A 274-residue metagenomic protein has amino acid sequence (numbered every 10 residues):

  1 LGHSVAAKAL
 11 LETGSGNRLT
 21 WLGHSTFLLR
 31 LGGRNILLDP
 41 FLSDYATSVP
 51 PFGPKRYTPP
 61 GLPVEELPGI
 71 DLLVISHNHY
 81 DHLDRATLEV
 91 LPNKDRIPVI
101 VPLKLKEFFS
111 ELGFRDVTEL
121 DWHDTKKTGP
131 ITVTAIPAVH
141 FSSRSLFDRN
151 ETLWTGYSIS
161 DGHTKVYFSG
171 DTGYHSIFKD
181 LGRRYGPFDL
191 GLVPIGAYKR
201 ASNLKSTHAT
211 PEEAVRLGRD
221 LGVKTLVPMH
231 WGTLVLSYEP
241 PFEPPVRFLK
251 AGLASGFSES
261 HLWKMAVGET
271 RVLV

Functional and structural regions predicted by a protein language model:
L1-G14, V101-T164, R247-V274: Metallo-beta-lactamase
L1-G16, L22, T26-N78, R85-V90 (+2 more regions): Pre-active-site segment of Zn-dependent metallo-hydrolases
G16-R18, K94-P98, K165-V166: Short active-site oxyanion
T26-L31, K127-D189, K205, A209-E213: Catalytic core of the metallo-beta-lactamase
L29, D39, H77, D84 (+6 more regions): Divalent metal-coordination and catalytic microenvironments
L38-D39, V99, R115-D124, D189-P194: Short hydrophobic/aromatic-enriched beta-strand-loop microsegments
P40-L42, N78, A138-V139, G170-T172 (+2 more regions): Active-site metal-binding loops of divalent metal-dependent hydrolases
L72, P98-I100, K104-E107, H175-A266: Cap/insert and terminal regions of metallo-dependent hydrolase folds
